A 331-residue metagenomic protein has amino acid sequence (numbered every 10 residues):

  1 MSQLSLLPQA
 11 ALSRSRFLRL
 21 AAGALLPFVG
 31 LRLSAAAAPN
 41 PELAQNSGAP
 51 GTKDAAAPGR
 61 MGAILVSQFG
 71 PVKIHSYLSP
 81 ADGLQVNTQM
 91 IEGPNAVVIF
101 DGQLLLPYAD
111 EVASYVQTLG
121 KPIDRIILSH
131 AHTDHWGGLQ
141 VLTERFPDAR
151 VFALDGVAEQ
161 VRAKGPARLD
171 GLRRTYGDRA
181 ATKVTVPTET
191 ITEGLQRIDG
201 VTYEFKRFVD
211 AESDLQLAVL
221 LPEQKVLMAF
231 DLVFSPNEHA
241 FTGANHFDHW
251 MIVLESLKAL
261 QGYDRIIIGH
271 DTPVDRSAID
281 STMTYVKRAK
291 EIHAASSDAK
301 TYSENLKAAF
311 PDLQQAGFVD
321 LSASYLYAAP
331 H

Functional and structural regions predicted by a protein language model:
M1-R16, A22-L31: N-terminal secretory signal peptides
S2-L7, F28, G51-D54, A259-R265 (+1 more regions): Accessory terminal helices/loops
A11, S15, L31-G70: C-terminal segment of N-terminal export signals and the immediately downstream linker at the start of the mature
L65-S67, I91, E193-D199, I268: Short acidic-hydrophobic surface loop/beta-edge motif
L65-T118, L217-D231: Conserved beta-strand hairpin/beta-sheet module of binuclear metal-dependent hydrolase folds, prominently
T88, A109-A113, W136-L139, M251-L254 (+1 more regions): Extracytoplasmic/secreted envelope proteins and their assembly/folding machinery, especially bacterial periplasmic
A96-V97, L104-L105, T202, F208-T284 (+1 more regions): Metallo-beta-lactamase
S114-L195, A294: Active-site HxH/HxHxD metal-binding segment of metal-dependent hydrolases
